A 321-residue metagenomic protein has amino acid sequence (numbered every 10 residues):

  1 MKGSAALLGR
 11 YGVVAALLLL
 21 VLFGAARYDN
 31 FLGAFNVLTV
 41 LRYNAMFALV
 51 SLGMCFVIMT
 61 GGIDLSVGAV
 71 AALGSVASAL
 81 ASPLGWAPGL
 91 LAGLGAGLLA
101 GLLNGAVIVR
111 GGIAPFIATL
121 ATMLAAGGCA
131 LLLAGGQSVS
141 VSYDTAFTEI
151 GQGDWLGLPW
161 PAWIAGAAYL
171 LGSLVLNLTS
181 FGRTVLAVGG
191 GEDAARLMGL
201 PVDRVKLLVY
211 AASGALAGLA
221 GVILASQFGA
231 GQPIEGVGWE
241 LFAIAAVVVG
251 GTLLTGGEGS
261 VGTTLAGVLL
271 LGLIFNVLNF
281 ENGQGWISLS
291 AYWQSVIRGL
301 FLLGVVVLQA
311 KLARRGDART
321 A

Functional and structural regions predicted by a protein language model:
M1-L22, L170, G190, L197-R204 (+1 more regions): Cytosolic-side transmembrane-helix boundaries in multi-pass membrane proteins
M1-L8, T60-I63, L99-S140, G166 (+3 more regions): Short loop segments and helix-boundary regions at transmembrane helix junctions of multi-pass inner-membrane proteins
M1-V50, L84-P88, I150, D154 (+3 more regions): Membrane-interfacial amphipathic/re-entrant helices at transmembrane-helix boundaries
L19-P83, A106-I113, A245-V261, L300: Single transmembrane alpha-helix segments in multi-pass membrane proteins
N44-G53, A69-L73, L98-L102, G166 (+5 more regions): Hydrophobic alpha-helical segments embedded in the membrane of multi-pass proteins
L84-A87, L91-G93, L99-N104, I108 (+1 more regions): Helix-loop-helix "hairpin" substructures at the membrane interface of multi-pass membrane proteins
G111, P115-L178, V205-L208, Q227-G236 (+2 more regions): Transmembrane helix-bundle core of multi-pass membrane transporters and related energy-transducing complexes
A217, Q227-G299: Transmembrane alpha-helical segments in multi-pass inner-membrane proteins
